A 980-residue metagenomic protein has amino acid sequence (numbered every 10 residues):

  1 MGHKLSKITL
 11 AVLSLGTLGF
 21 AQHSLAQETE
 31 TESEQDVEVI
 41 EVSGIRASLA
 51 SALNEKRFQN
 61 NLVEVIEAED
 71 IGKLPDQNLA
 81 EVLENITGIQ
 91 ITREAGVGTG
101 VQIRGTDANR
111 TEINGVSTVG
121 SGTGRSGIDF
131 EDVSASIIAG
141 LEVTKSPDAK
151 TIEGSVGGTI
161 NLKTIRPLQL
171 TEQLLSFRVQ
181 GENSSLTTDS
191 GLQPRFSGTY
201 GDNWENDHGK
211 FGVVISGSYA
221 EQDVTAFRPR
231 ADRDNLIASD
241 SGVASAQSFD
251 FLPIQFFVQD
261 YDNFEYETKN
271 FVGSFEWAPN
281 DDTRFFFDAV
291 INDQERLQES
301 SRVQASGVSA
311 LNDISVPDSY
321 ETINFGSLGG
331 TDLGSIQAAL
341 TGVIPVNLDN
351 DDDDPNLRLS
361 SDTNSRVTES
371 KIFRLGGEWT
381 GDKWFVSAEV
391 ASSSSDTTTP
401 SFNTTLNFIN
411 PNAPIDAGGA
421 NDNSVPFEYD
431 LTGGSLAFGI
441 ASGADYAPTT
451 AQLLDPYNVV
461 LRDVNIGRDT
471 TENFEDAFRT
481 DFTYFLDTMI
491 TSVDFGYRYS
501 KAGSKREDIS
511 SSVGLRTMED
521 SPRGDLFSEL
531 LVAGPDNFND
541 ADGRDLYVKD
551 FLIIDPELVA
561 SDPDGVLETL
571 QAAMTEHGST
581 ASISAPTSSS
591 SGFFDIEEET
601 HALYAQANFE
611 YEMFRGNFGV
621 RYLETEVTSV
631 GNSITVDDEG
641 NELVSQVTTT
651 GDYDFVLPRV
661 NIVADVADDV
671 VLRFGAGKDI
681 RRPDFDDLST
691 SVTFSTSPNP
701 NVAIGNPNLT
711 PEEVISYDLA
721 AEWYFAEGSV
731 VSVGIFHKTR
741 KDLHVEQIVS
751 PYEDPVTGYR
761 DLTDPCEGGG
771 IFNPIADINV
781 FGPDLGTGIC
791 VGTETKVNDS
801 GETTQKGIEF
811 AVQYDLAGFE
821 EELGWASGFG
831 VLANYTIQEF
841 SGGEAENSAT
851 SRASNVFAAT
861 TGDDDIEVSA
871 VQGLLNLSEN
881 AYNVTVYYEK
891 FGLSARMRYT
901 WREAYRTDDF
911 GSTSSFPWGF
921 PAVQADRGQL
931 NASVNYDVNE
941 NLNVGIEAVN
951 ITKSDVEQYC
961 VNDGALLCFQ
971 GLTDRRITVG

Functional and structural regions predicted by a protein language model:
E41-G72, V116-S121: N-terminal periplasmic "start-of-domain" segments of outer-membrane beta-barrel proteins
A80-T118, K145: Extracytoplasmic beta-strand/coil segments of soluble accessory domains associated with Gram-negative outer-membrane
T118-K145, G198: Short acidic/polar hinge/loop motifs at secondary-structure boundaries that mediate gating or recognition
T151, P167-Q173, E205-F211, D282 (+9 more regions): Short loop/turn motifs that connect adjacent beta-strands in outer-membrane beta-barrel proteins
D189-T341, V346, R366-G376, D382 (+1 more regions): Transmembrane beta-barrel wall of Gram-negative outer-membrane proteins
R366-S370, I596-E599, G651, I680-R740 (+5 more regions): Outer-membrane beta-barrel signature, preferentially recognizing the C-terminal barrel domain of Gram-negative
T517, T739-K741, T900-T913, N935-G980: C-terminal beta-signal and adjacent terminal beta-strands/loops of Gram-negative outer-membrane beta-barrel proteins
T739, V749, V756-G911, T952: Gram-negative outer-membrane beta-barrel transporters
